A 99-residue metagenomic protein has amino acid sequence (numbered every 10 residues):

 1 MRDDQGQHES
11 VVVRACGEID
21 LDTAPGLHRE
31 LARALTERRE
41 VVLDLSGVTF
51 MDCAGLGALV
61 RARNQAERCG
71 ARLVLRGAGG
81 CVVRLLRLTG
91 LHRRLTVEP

Functional and structural regions predicted by a protein language model:
M1-F50, R61-P99: STAS-like cytosolic regulatory interaction modules
